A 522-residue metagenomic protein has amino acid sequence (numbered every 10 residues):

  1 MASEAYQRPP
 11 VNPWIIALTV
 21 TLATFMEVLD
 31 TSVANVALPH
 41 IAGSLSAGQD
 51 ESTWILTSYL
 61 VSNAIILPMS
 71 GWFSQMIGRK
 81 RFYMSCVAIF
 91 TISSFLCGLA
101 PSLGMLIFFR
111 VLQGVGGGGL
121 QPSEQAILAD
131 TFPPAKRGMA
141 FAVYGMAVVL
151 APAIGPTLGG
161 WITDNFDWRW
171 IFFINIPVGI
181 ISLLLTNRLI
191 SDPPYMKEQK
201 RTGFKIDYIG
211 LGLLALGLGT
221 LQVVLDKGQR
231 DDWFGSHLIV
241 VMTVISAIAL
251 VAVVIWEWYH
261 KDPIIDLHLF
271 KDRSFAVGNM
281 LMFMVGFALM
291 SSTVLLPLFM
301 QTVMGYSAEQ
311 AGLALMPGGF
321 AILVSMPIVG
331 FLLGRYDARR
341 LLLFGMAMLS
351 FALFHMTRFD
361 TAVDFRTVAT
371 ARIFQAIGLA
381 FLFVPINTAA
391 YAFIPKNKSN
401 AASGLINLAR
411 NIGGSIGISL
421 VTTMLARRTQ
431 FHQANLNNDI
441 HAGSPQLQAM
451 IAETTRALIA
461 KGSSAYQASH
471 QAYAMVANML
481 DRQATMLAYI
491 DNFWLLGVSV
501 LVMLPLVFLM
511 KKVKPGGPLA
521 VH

Functional and structural regions predicted by a protein language model:
A2, Y6, E51, A389 (+3 more regions): Hydrophobic transmembrane architecture of multi-pass small-molecule transporters
V11-I77, Y83, G104-I107, F166-D167 (+7 more regions): Transmembrane core module of solute transporters
V28, S32, G98, G114-P122 (+4 more regions): Small-residue-rich segments within alpha-helical transmembrane domains of MFS-like 12-TM solute carriers
L67-L211, F320: Helix-loop-helix hairpins in multi-pass membrane proteins, especially solute transporters
F95-L99, L183-R188, V251-I255, F354-T357 (+3 more regions): Membrane-embedded alpha-helical segments of multi-pass transporters/permeases
F141, A151-P156, S292, V368-E453: Small-residue-rich alpha-helical segments with characteristic i,i+4
F172-N187, M242-A249, D491-F508: Symmetry-related core transmembrane helices of the 12-TM Major Facilitator Superfamily/SLC fold
V178-L221, L238-V241, I265-K271, T429-S464 (+1 more regions): Central mid-sequence intracellular linker of multi-pass
